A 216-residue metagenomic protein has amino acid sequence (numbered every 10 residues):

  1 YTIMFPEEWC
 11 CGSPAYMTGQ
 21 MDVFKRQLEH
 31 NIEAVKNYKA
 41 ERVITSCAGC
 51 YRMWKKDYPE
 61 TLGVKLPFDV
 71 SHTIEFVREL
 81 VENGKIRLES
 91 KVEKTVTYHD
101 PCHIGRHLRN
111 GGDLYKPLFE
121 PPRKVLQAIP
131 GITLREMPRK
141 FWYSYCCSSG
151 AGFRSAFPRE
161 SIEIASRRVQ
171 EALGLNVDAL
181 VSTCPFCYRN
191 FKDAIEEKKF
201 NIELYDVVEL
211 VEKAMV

Functional and structural regions predicted by a protein language model:
Y1-V216: Iron-sulfur cluster-binding electron-transfer modules in prokaryotic oxidoreductases
